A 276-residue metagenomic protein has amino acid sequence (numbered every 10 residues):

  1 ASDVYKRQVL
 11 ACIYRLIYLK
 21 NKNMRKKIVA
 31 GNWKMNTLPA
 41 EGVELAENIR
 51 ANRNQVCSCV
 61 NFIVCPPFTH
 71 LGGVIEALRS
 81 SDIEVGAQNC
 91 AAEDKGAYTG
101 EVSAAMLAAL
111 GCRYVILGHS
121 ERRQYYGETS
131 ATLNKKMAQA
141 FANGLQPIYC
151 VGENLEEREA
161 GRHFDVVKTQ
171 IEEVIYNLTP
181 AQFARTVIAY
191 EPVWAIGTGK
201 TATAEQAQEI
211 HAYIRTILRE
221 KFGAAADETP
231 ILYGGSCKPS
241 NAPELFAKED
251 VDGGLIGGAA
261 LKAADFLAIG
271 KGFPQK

Functional and structural regions predicted by a protein language model:
A1-Y5: Short, small-residue-biased leader/transition segments that mark boundaries at the very start of proteins
V9-A11: Acidic, Ala/Val/Gly-enriched low-complexity intrinsically disordered segments
I13-K276: Active-site loop-to-helix "anion-binding N-cap" substructures in soluble metabolic enzymes
